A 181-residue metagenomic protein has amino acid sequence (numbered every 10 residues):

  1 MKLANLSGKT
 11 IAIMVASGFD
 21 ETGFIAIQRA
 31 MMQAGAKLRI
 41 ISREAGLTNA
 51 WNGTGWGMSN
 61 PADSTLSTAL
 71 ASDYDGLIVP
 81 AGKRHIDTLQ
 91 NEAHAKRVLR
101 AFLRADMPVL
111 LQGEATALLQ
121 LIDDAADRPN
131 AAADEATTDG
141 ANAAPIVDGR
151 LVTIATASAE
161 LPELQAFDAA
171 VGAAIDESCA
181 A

Functional and structural regions predicted by a protein language model:
M1-L47, T54, M58-L110, E114-A181: Active-site-adjacent pocket-lining segments in enzyme domains
